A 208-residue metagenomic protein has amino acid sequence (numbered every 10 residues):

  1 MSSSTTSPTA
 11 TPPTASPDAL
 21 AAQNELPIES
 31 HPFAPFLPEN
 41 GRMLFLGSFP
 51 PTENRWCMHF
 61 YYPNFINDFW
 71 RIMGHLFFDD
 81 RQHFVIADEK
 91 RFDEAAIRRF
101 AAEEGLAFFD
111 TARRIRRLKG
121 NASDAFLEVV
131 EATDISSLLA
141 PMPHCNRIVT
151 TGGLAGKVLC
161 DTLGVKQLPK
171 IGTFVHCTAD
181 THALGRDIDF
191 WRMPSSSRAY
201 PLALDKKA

Functional and structural regions predicted by a protein language model:
M1-N40, P51-E53, P63-F65, I72 (+2 more regions): C-terminal capping/extension of enzyme domains
F36, R98-A101, A140-P141: Short, conserved, surface-exposed binding loops centered on an aromatic residue
R42-M43, R147: Structural motif
F45-S48: N-terminal nucleotide-binding beta1-loop-alpha1 segment
P50-P51, F78: Short active-site-proximal "capping" loops at secondary-structure junctions
W56-L127: Short, surface-exposed acidic-centric catalytic microdomains
E103-T162: Internal catalytic-core helix/loop-beta-alpha segment that presents or stabilizes conserved functional determinants
